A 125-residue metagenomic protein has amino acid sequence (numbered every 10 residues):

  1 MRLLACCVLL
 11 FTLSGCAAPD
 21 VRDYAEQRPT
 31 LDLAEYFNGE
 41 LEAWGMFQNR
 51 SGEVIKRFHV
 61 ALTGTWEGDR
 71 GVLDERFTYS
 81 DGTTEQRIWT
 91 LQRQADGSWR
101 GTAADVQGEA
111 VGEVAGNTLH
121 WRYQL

Functional and structural regions predicted by a protein language model:
M1-A5: Bacterial N-terminal signal peptides that target proteins for export
C6-L10: Hydrophobic helical h-region of N-terminal Sec-dependent signal peptides in bacterial secretory/periplasmic proteins
T12-G15: C-terminal motif of bacterial Sec signal peptides marking the signal peptidase cleavage site
A17-D20: Bacterial signal peptide processing site
Y24-E40: N-terminal helix-cap/turn-to-beta initiation motif at the start of protein domains
W44, N49-L125: Central antiparallel beta-sheet cores of small beta-barrel/beta-sandwich binding domains
